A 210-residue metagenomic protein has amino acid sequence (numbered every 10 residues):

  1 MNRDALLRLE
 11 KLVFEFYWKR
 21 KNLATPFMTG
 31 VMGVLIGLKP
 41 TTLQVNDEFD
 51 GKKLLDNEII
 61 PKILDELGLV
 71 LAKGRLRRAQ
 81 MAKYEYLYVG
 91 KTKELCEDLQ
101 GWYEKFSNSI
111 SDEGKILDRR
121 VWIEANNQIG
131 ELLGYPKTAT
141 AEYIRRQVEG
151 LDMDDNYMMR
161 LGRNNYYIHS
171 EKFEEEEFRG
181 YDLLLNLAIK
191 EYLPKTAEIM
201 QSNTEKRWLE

Functional and structural regions predicted by a protein language model:
M1-L117, A125-Q128, Y135-E210: A conserved ligand/cofactor-binding region detector
V121: Glycine- and acidic-residue-rich phosphate-binding/metal-coordinating active-site segment common to enzymes that handle
